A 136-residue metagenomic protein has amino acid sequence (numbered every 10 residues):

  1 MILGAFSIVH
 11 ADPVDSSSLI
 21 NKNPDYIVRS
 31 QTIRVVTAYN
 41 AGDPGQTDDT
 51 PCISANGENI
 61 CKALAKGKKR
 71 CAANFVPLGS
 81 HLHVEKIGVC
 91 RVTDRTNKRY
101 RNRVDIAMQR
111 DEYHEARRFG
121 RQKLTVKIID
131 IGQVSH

Functional and structural regions predicted by a protein language model:
M1-S7: Hydrophobic membrane-insertion alpha-helices, especially the h-region of bacterial N-terminal signal peptides
S7-H136: Solvent-exposed, well-ordered loop and adjacent helix/strand elements within mature globular domains that form
